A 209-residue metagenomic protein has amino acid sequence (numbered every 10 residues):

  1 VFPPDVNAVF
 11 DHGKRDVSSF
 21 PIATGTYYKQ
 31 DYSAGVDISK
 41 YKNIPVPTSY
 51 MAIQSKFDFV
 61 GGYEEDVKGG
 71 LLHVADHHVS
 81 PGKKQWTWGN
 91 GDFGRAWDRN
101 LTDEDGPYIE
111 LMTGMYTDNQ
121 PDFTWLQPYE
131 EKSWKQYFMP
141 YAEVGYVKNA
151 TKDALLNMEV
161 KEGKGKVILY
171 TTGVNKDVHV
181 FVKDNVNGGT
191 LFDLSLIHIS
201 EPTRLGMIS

Functional and structural regions predicted by a protein language model:
V1, Q136, M158: Acidic, contiguous internal or C-terminal segments within carbohydrate-active enzymes that form a structured patch used
F2-E131, M139: A contiguous, surface-exposed recognition patch within enzymatic or periplasmic domains that forms
A75, D193-S195: Short amphipathic beta-strand/extended segments with alternating polar/hydrophobic composition
T113-M115, Q136-F138, L169-T171, D184: Active-site proximal loops enriched in glycine and acidic residues that flank catalytic Cys/His/Asp and coordinate
K132-V147: A general sequence property marking short-to-moderate contiguous segments in secreted/outer-membrane adhesion
V144-N175: Surface beta-strand/loop "capping" patches
G165-D193: Beta-strand-rich binding/interaction modules
I197-I208: Single conserved hydrophobic/aromatic residue that forms the stacking wall/gate of nucleotide- or nucleobase-binding
